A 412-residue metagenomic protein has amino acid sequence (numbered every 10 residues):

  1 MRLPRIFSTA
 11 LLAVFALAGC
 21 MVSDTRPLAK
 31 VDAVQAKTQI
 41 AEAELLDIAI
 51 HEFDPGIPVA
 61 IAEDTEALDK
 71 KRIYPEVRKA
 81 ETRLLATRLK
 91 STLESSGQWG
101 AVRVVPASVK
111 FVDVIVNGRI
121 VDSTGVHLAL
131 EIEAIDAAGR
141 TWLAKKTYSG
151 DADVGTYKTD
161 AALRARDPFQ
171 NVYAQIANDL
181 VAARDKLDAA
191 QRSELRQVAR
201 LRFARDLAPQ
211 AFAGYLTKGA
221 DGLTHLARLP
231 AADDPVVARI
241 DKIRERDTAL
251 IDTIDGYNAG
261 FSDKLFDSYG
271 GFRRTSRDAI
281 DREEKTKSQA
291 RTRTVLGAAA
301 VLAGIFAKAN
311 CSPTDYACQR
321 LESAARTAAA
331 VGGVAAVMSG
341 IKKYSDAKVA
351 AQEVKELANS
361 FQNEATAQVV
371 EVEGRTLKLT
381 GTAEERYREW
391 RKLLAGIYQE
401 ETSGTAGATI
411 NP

Functional and structural regions predicted by a protein language model:
M1-P4: N-terminal secretory signal peptides that target proteins for export/translocation
S8-G19: Bacterial N-terminal signal peptides
C20-L84, T141, Y157-Q170, N178-Y269 (+4 more regions): A structural "domain/chain start" motif
D47-H51, G100-I132: A short, hydrophobic beta-strand-centered structural micro-motif
T87-S91, S95-V109, L195-R196: Short beta-strand->alpha-helix linker/helix-N-cap micro-motif that forms a surface specificity/interaction loop
E94, A101, S149-V154, R164: Long low-complexity intrinsically disordered regions
N117-K158: Amphipathic beta-strand/beta-sheet edge segments enriched in Tyr/Trp
K308-P313: Juxtamembrane "helix-exit" motif on the non-cytosolic side of transmembrane helices
